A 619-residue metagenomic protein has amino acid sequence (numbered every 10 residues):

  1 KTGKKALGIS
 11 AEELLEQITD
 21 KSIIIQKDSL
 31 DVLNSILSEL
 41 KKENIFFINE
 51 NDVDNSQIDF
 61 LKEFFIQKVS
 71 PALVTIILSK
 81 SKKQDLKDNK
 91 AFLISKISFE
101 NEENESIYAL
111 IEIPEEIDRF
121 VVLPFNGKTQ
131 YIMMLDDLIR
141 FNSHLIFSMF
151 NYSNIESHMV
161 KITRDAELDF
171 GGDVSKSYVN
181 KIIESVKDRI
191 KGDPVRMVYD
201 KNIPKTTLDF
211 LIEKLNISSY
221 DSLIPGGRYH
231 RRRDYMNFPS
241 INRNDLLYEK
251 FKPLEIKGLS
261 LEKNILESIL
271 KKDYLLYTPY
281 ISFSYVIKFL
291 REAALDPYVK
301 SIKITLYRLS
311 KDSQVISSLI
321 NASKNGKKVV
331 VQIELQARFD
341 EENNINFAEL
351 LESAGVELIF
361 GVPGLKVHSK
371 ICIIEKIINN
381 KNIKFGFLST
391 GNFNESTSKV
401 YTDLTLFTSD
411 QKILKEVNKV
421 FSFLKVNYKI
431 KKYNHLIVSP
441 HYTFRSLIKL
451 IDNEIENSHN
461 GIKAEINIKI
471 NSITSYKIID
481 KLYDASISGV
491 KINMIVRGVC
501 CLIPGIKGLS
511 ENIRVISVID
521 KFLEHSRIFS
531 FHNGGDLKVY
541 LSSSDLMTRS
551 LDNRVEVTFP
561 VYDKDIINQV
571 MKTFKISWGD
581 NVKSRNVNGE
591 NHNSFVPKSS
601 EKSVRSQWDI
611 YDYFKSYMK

Functional and structural regions predicted by a protein language model:
K1-I466, D484, S488, C500-K619: N-terminal localization/anchoring segments of enzymes in phospholipid and broader phosphate metabolism
I478, L482-D484: Polyanion-binding catalytic cores of nucleic-acid enzymes and NTP/SAM-utilizing transferases
K491-I495: Hydrophobic alpha/beta core scaffold segments
